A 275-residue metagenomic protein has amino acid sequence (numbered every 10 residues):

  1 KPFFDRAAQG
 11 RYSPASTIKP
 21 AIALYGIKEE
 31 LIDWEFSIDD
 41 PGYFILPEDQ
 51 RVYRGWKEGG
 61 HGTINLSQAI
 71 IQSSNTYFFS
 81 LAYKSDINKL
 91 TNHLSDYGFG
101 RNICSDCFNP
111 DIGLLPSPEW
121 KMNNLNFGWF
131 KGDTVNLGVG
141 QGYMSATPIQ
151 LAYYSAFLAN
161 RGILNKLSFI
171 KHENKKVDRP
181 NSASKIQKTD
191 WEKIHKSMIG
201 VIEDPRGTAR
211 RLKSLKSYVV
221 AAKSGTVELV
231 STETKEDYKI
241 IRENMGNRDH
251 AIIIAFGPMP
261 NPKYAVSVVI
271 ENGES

Functional and structural regions predicted by a protein language model:
K1-S16, A21-I270: Beta-lactam-recognizing serine transpeptidase/beta-lactamase-like catalytic domain environment
N272-S275: Short, intrinsically disordered, charge-balanced linker/junction segments flanking boundaries in proteins
